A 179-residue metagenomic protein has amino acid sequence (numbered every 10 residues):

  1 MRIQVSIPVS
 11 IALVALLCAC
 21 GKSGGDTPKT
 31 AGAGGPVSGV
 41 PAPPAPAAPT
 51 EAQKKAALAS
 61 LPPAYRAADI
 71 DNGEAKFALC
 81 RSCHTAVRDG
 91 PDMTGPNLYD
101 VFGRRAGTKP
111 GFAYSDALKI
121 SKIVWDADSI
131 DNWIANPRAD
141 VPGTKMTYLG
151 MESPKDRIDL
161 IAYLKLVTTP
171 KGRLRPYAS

Functional and structural regions predicted by a protein language model:
M1-C18: Sec-dependent bacterial lipoprotein signal peptides
C20-G24: Bacterial signal peptide processing site
G39-V40, P44-K76: Electrostatic cytochrome c docking/interface patches
L61-A67, R81-T85, F112-D116: N-terminal post-signal-peptidase region of extra-cytosolic proteins
I70-E74, R88-D126, K145-Y148: Gly/Gly-Pro-rich "capping" loops immediately C-terminal to redox-active cysteine motifs in periplasmic/lumenal
G73, F77-A86, L160-L164: The canonical Cys-X-X-Cys-His
D126-R175: C-terminal capping alpha-helices of c-type cytochrome domains
A178-S179: Short, solvent-exposed mixed-charge patches
